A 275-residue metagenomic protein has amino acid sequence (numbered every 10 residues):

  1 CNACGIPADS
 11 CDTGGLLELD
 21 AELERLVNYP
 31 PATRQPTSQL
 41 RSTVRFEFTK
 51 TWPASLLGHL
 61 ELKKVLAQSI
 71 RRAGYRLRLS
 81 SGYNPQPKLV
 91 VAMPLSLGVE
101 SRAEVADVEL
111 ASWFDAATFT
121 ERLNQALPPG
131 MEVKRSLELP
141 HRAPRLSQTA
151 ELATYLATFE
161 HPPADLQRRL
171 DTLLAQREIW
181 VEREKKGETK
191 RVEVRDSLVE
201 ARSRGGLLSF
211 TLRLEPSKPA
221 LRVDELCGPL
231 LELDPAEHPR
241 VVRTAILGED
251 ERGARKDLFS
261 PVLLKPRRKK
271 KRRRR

Functional and structural regions predicted by a protein language model:
C1-T33: Radical SAM enzyme core and accessory elements
N28-P36, R41, T49, P53 (+1 more regions): Extended, well-folded interaction surfaces typified by the phenylalanyl-tRNA synthetase beta subunit core
L40-R41, L56, K64, A175-R275: Core RNA-modification/binding signature centered on pseudouridine synthases
S42-T49, T154-T158: Active-site-flanking beta-strand signature of metal-NTP-handling nucleotidyl enzymes and homologous cyclase-like
P53, L77-A111, P140: Short, charge-patterned binding micro-sites
R102-L156: Ordered, amphipathic secondary-structure segments that act as subunit-interaction surfaces in large macromolecular
A111-A116, P162-A164, P216: Helix N-cap motif at beta-to-alpha junctions
A116-L127, L166-Q176, D224-C227: Short amphipathic alpha-helices in soluble, non-transmembrane regions that often serve as interface/regulatory elements
